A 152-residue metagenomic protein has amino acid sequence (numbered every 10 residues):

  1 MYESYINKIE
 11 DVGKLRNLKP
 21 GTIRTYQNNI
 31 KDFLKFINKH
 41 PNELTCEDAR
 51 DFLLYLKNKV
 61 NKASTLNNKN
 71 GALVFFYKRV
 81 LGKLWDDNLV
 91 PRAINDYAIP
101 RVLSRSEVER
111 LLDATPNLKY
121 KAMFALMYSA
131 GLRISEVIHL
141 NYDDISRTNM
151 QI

Functional and structural regions predicted by a protein language model:
M1-I152: Conserved catalytic core of the tyrosine transesterase superfamily
